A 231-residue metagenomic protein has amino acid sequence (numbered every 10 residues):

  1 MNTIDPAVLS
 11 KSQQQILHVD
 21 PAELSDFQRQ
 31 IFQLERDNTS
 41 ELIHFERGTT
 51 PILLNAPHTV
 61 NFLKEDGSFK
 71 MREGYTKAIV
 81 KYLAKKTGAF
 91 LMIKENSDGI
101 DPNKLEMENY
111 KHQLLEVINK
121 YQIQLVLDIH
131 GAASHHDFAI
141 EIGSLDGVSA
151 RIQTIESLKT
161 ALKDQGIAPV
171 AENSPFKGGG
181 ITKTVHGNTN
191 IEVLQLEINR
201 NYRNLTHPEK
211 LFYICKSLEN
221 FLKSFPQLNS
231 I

Functional and structural regions predicted by a protein language model:
M1-I231: N-terminal catalytic or cofactor-binding beta/alpha core of small enzyme domains
